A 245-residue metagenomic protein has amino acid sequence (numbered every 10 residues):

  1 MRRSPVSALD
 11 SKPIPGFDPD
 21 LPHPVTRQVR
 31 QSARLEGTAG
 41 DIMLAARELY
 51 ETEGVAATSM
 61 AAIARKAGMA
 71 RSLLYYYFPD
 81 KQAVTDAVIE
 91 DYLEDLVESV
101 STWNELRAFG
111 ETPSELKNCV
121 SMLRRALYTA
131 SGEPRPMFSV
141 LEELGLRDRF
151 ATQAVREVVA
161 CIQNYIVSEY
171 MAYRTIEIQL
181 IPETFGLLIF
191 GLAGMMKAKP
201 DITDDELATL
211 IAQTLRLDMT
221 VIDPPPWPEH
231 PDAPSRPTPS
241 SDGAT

Functional and structural regions predicted by a protein language model:
M1-G37, P224-T245: N-terminal intrinsically disordered/low-complexity leader segments
R2, D10-K12, G16-D18, N164 (+2 more regions): Hydrophobic alpha-helical segments that form the core of small-molecule binding pockets and/or dimer interfaces
G37, D41, A45, L49-A83 (+1 more regions): Helix-turn-helix
T38, K81, V88, Y92 (+5 more regions): Hydrophobic/aromatic residues within well-ordered alpha-helical segments
D41, A45-T52, D95-L106, L188-M195: Solvent-exposed, amphipathic alpha-helical segments
A87, E98-G132, F185, A208: Hydrophobic alpha-helical connector segments
V97-S101, T129, R147-Y173, Q179-E183 (+1 more regions): Amphipathic alpha-helical packing segments from all-alpha helical-bundle domains
N118, M122-T152, G194, A198: Amphipathic alpha-helical segments used for helix-helix packing
